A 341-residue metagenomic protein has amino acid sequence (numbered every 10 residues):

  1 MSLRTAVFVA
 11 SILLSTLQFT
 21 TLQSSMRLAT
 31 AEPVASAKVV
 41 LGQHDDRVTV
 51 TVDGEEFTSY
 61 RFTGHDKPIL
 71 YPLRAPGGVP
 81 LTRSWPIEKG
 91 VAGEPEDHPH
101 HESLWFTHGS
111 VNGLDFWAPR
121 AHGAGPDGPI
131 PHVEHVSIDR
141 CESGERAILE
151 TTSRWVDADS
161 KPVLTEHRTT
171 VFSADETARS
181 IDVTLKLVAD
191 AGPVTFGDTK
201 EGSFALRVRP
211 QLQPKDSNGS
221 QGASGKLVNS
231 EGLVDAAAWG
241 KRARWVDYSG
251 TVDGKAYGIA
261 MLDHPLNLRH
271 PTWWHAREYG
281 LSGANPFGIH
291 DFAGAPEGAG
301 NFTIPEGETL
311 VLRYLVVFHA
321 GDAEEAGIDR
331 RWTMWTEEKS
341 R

Functional and structural regions predicted by a protein language model:
A6-Q23: Bacterial N-terminal signal peptides
S24, T30-A31: Boundary at the C-terminal end of the N-terminal hydrophobic targeting segment
S25, E55, T152-R154, H167-V171 (+4 more regions): Residue-level recognition of well-ordered beta-strand positions that form the cores of beta-sheet-rich folds across
E32-H98, D329: Beta-strand-rich N-terminal accessory domains
T63-H65, I69-A75, A174-S220: Acidic (Asp/Glu-rich), glycine- and aromatic
H98-T177: Extended, loop-rich substrate-binding clefts of extracytoplasmic carbohydrate-active enzymes
P193-H270: Active-site/ligand-binding surface loops and adjacent short beta/alpha elements that line catalytic pockets across
M261-R341: Beta-strand-rich recognition/accessory modules
